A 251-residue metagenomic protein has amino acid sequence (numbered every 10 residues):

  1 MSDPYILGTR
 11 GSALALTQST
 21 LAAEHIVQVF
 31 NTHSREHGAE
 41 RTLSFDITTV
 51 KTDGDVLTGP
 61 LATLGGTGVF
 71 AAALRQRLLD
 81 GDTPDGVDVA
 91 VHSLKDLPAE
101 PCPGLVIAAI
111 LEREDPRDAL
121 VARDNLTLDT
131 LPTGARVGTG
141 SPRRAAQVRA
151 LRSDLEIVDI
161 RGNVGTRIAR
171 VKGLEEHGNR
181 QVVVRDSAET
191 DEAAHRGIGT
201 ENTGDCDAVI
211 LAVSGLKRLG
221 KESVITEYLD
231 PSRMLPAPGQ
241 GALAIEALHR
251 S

Functional and structural regions predicted by a protein language model:
M1-S251: Domain-level signature for soluble enzymes in the chorismate/prephenate branch of the shikimate pathway
